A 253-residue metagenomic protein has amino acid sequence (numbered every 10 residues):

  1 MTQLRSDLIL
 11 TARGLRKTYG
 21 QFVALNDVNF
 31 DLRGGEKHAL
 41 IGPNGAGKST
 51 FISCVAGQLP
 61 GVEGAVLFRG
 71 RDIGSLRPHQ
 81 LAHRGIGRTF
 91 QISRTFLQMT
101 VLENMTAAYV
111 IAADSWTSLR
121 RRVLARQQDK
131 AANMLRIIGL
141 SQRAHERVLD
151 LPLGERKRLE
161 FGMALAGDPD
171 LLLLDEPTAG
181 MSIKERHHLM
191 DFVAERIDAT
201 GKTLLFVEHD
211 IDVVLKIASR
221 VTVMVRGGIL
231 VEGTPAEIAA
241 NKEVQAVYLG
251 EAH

Functional and structural regions predicted by a protein language model:
T2-H253: Glycine-rich phosphate-binding loops of nucleotide-dependent enzymes
